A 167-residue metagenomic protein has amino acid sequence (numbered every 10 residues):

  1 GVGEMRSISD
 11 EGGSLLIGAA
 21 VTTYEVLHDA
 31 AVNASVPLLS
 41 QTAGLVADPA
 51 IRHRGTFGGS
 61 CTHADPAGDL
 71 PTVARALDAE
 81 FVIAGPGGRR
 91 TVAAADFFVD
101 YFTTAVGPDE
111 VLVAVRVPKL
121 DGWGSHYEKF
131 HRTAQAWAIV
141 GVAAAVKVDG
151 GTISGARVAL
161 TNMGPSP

Functional and structural regions predicted by a protein language model:
G1-P167: C-terminal structural segment of proteins
